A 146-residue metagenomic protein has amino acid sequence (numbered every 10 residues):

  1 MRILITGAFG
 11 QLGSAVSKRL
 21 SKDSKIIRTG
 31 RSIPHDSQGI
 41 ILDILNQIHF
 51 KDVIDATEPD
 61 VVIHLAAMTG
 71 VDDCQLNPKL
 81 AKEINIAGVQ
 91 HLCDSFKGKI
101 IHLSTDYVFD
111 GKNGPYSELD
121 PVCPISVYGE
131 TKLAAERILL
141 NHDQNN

Functional and structural regions predicted by a protein language model:
M1-D23: N-terminal Rossmann NAD(P)H-binding glycine-rich loop of SDR-like oxidoreductase domains
Q11, S24-I33: Conserved glycine-rich Rossmann-like NAD(P)H-binding loop of the short-chain dehydrogenase/reductase
I33-I48: Rossmann-fold cofactor-recognition segment
G39, A81-K82, Y128: A hydrophobic alpha-helix adjacent to the NAD(P)-binding/active-site core of NAD(P)-dependent oxidoreductases, strongly
I44-I84: NAD(P)H-binding glycine-rich loop region in Rossmannoid oxidoreductase-like domains and their noncatalytic homologs
V62, L76-I101, I138: NAD(P)-cofactor binding segment of oxidoreductase domains
Q90-C123: Conserved Rossmann-fold NAD(P)-dependent oxidoreductase catalytic core, especially the SDR/UDP-sugar
C123-N146: Active-site Tyr-X1-5-Lys
